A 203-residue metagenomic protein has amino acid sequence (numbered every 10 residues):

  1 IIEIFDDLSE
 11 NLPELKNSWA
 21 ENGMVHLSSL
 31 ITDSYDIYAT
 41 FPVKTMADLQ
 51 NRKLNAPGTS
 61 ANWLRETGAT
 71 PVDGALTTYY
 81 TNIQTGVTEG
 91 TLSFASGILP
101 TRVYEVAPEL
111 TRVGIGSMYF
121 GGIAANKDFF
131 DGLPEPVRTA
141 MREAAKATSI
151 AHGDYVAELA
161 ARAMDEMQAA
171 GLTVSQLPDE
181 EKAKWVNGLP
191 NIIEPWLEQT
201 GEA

Functional and structural regions predicted by a protein language model:
I1-I2, E10-A203: N-terminal secretory/targeting leader peptides
D6: Cys/His-rich zinc-coordinating modules
